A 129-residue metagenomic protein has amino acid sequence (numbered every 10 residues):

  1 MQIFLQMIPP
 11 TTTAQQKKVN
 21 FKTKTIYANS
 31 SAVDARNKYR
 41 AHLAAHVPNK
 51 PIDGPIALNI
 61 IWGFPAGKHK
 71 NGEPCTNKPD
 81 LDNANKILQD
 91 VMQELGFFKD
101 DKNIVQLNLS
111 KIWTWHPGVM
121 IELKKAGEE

Functional and structural regions predicted by a protein language model:
M1-E129: Acidic, proline/glycine-enriched N-terminal capping motif
